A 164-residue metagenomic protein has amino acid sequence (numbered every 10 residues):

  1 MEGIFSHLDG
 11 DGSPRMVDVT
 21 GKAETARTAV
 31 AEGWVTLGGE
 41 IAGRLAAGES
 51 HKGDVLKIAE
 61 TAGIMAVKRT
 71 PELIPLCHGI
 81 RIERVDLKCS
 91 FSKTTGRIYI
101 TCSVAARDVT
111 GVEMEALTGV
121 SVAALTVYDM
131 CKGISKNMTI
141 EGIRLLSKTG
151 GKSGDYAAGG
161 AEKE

Functional and structural regions predicted by a protein language model:
M1-L56, T61-E164: C-terminal binding/interaction regions
